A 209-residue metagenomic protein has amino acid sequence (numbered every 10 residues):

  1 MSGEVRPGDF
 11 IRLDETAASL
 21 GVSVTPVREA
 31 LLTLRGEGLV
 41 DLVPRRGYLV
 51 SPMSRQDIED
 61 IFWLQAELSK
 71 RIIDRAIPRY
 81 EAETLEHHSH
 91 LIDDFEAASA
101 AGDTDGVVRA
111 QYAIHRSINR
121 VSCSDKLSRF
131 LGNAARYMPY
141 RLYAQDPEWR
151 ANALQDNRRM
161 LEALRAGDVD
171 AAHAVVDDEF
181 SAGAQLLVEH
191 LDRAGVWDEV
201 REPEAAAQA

Functional and structural regions predicted by a protein language model:
M1-P78, V188-A209: Short linear motifs at protein or domain termini
S19, P147-A209: C-terminal regulatory/effector modules of DNA-binding transcriptional regulators
R28-E29, R79-A82, G106-V108, K126-F130 (+2 more regions): Juxtamembrane/interface motifs at transmembrane-helix termini
I61, A82-Y143, Q155-E162, A171-S181: Conserved amphipathic alpha-helical segments that form helical-bundle/coiled-coil interaction surfaces
A76, S122, L142-Q145, L191: Helix-loop junctions at the membrane-solvent interface of multi-pass transporters, primarily the C-terminal
